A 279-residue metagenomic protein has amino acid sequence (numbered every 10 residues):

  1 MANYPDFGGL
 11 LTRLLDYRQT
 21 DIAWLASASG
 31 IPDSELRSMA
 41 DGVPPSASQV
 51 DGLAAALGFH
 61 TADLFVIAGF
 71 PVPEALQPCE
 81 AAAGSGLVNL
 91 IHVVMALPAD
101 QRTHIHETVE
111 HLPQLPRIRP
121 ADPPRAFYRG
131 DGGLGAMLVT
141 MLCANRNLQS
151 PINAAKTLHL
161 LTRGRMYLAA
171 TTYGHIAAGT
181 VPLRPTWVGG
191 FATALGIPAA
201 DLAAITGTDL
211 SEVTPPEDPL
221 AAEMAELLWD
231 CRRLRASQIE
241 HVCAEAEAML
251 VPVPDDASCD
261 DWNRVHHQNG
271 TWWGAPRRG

Functional and structural regions predicted by a protein language model:
M1-D21, E107, Q114-T157: A short, Lys/Arg-rich alpha-helix, primarily the initiator
P5, G9, Q19-T20, P45-S48 (+3 more regions): Residue-level signal for the short linker/turn that defines the boundary of a DNA-recognition helix
W24, E35, D63, T172 (+1 more regions): Residues in the helix-turn-helix
W24-A26, L53, P151-L161, F191: Short alpha-helical "recognition helix" segments of helix-turn-helix
G30-P45, A54, G69-F70, H159-L183 (+1 more regions): Recognition helix of helix-turn-helix/homeodomain-like DNA-binding domains that insert into the DNA major groove
Q49-D63, R184-D201: DNA major-groove recognition helix of helix-turn-helix/homeodomain DNA-binding modules
P73-G130, L210-G279: Interfacial/linker helices and their anchor residues that mediate assembly or domain coupling
